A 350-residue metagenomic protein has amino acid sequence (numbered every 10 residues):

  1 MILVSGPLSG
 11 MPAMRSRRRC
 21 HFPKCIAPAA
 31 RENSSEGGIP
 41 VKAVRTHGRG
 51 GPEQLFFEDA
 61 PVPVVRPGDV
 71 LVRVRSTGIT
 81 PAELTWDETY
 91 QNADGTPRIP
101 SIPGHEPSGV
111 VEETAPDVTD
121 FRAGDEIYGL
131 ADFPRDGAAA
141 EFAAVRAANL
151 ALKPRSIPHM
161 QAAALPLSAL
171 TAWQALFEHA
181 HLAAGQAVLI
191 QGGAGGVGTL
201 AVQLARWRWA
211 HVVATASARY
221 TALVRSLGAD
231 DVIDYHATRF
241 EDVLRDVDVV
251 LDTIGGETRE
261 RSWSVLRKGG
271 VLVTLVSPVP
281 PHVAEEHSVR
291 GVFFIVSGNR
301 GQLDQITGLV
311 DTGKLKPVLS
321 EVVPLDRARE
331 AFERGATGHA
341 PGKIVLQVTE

Functional and structural regions predicted by a protein language model:
S9-P12: Intrinsic low-complexity, disordered N-terminal segments enriched in polar/charged/small residues
R15-R17, A123, A162-H236: Mid-domain Rossmann-like dinucleotide-binding core that forms the NAD(H)/NADP(H) cofactor-binding site
P61-I79, Y90-P134: Glycine-rich beta-strand-centered segment in the early N-terminal region that forms part of a ligand/cofactor-binding
T96, H105, G129-G192: NAD(P)H dinucleotide-binding glycine-rich loop of Rossmann-like/cofactor-binding domains, especially the beta1-alpha1
R135, T253-V318, A340, Q347-E350: Glycine-rich phosphate-binding loop and adjacent beta-alpha segment of Rossmann(oid) nucleotide-cofactor-binding
V243-V249: A short acidic, Gly/Pro-enriched loop at the edge of an enzyme's catalytic core that lines a small-molecule cofactor
